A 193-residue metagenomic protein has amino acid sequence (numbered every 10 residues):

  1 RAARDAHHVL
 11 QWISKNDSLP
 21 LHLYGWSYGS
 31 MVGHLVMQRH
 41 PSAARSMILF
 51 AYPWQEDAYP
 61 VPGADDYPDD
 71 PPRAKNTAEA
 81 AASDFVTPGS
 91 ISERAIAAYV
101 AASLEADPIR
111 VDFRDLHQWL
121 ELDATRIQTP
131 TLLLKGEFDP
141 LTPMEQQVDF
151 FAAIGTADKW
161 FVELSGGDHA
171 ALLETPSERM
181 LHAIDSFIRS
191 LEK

Functional and structural regions predicted by a protein language model:
R1-K15: Alpha/beta-hydrolase active-site loop
L19-P20, Y24, Y28-L49, W54-Q55: Conserved hydrolase catalytic core segment
M47-R73: Flexible "cap/lid" loop of the alpha/beta hydrolase fold
A106-D123: Active-site nucleophile elbow and catalytic-triad environment of alpha/beta-hydrolase enzymes
I127, L133-K135: Short beta-strand/loop motif that positions the catalytic acidic residue of the alpha/beta-hydrolase fold
T129, P143-A152: Short alpha-helix in the alpha/beta-hydrolase fold that links the catalytic acid
F138-T142: Acidic catalytic loop of the alpha/beta-hydrolase fold
G167-S177: Catalytic histidine-centered segment of alpha/beta-hydrolase-like enzymes
